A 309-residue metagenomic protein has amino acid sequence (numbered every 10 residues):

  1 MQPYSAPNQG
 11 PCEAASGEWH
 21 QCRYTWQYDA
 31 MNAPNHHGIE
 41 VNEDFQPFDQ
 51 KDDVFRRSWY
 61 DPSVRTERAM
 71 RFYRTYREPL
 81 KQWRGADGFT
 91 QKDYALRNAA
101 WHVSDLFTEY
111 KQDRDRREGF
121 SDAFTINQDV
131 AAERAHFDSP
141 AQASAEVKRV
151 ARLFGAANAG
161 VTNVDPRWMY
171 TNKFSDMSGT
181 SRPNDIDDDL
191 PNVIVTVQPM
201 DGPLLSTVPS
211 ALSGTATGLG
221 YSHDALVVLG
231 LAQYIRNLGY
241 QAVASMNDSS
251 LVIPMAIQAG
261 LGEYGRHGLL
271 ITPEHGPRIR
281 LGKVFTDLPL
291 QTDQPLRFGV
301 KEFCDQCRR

Functional and structural regions predicted by a protein language model:
M1-L204, S210-A211: Non-catalytic, usually N-terminal nucleic-acid engagement modules in DNA/RNA processing proteins
F137, A141, K148-R149, F154-R309: Catalytic cores of enzyme domains
